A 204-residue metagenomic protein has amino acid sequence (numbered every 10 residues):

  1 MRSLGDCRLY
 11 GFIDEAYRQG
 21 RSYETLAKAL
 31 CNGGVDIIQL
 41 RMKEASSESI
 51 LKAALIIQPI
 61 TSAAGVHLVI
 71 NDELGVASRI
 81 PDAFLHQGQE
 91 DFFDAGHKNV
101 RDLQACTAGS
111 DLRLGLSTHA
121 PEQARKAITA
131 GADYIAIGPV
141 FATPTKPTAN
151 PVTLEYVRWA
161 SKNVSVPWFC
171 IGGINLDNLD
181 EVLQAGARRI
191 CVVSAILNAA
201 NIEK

Functional and structural regions predicted by a protein language model:
M1-D94, A105-D133, A149-V152, W159 (+4 more regions): Conserved N-terminal beta1-alpha1 strand-loop-helix module at the mouth
E15, F141-T143: A short, flexible beta-alpha/helix-coil linker loop
M42, P139-F141: Short, histidine-centered active-site or binding-site loop motifs used for metal coordination, general acid-base
G96-V100: Acidic/glycine-enriched connector segments
D133-Y134, G138-P139: Short beta-strand-loop elements within alpha/beta enzyme cores that line or abut nucleotide/cofactor pockets
I137, C170-I174, V192-S194: Glycine-rich beta-strand-to-loop/alpha-helix junction loops that act as flexible
P144-T148: Short, glycine/charged-rich beta-strand-loop motifs at protein surfaces that mediate ligand recognition and catalysis
